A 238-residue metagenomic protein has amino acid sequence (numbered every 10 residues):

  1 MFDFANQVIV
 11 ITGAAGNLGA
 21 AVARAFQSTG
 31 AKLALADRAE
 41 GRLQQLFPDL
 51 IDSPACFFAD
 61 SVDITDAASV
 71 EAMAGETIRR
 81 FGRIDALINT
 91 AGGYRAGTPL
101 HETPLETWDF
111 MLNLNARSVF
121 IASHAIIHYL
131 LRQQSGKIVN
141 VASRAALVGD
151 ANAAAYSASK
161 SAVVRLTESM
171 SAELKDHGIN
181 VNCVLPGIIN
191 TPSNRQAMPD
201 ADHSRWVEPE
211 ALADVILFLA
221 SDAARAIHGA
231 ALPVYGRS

Functional and structural regions predicted by a protein language model:
A15-N17: Conserved glycine-rich cofactor-binding loop
T98-L100, T107-D109: Substrate-binding pocket helix/loop in short-chain dehydrogenase/reductase
H101, V148-A154, D176, D222: Active-site loop immediately N-terminal to the catalytic Tyr-X3-Lys motif of short-chain dehydrogenase/reductase
S123, S159: Active-site helix of classical SDR
S143: Residue(s) in the substrate-gating loop at a strand-loop-helix junction that position the organic substrate next
V148, S157, S169-I179: Active-site-adjacent segment of SDR/Rossmann-fold oxidoreductases
D176, C183, T191, A201-S238: C-terminal helical subdomain
